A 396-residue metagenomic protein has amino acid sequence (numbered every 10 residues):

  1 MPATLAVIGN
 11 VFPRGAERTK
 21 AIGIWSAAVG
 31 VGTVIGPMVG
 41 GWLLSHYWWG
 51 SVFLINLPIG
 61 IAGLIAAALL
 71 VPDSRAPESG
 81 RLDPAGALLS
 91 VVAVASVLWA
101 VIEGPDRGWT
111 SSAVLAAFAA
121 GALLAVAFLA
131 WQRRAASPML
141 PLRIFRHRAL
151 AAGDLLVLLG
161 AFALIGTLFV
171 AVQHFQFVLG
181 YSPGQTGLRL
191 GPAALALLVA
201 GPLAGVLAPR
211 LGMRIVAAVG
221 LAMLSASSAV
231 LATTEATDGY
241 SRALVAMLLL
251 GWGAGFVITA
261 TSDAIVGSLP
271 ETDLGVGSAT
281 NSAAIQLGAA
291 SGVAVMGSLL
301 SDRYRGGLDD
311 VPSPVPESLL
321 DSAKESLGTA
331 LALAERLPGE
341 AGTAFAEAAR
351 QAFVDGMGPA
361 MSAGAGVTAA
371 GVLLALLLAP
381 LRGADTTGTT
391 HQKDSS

Functional and structural regions predicted by a protein language model:
M1-A85, S112, L195, T237 (+1 more regions): Helix-loop-helix hairpins in multi-pass membrane proteins, especially solute transporters
A3, V34, M38, A95 (+4 more regions): Residue-level hotspots within transmembrane alpha-helices of multi-pass secondary transporters
G23, P183-G187, A279: Small-residue hotspots at the loop-to-helix junctions and early N-terminal turns of transmembrane alpha-helices
W25-T33, P37, G86, S90 (+6 more regions): Structural signature of transmembrane alpha-helices in multi-pass secondary transporters
V39-Y47, V101, F175-Q176, L207-A208 (+2 more regions): Interfacial helix-cap and linker-helix signal at transmembrane-aqueous boundaries of multi-pass secondary transporters
W48, A85, T110-A117, L123-L124 (+4 more regions): Transmembrane core module of solute transporters
P58-R75, A93-I102, G121-A135, L374-A379: C-terminal membrane-cytosol helix-exit motif in multi-pass small-molecule transporters
A62, A264, T280, A284-A379 (+1 more regions): Hydrophobic transmembrane architecture of multi-pass small-molecule transporters
